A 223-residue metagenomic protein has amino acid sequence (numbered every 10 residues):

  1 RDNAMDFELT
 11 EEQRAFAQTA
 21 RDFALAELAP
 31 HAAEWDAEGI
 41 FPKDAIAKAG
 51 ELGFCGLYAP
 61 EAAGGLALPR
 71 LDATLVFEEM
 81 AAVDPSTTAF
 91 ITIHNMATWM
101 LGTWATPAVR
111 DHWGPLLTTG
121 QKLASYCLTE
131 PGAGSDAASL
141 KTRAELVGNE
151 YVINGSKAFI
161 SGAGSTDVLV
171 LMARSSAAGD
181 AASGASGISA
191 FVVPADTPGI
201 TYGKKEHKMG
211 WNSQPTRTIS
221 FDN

Functional and structural regions predicted by a protein language model:
R1-A4: Short, Lys/Arg-enriched N-terminal segments with co-localized hydrophobic residues within the first ~10-30 amino acids
Q13, A24, G53, P60 (+8 more regions): Buried hydrophobic positions in well-ordered alpha/beta secondary-structure cores of metabolic enzymes
K48, D136-N154: Cytochrome P450 C-terminal beta-domain/meander region
E51-Q121, S161-V168: Internal helix-loop-helix
F90, L117, G132-S135, F159-G162 (+2 more regions): Short Gly/Pro-enriched turn/cap motifs at secondary-structure boundaries
G120-L128: A short, Trp-centered hydrophobic/proline-enriched beta-strand micro-motif
S139-K141, D196-N223: Flexible, small-/acidic-enriched active-site or ligand-binding loops
E150, N154-Y202: A short core secondary-structure module
